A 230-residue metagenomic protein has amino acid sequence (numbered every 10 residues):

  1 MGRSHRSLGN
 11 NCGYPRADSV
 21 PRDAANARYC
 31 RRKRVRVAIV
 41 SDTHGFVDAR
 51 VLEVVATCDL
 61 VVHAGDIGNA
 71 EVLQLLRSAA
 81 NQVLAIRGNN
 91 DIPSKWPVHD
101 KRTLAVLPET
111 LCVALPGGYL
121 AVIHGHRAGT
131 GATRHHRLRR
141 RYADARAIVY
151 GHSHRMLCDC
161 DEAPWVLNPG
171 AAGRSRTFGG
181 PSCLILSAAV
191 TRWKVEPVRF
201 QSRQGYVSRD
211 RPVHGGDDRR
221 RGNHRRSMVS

Functional and structural regions predicted by a protein language model:
G2-R6, C12, V20-P21, A27-R28: Short, low-complexity intrinsically disordered segments enriched in A/P/G/S/L with frequent Arg, especially at protein
D23-L115: Core catalytic region of metal-dependent phosphoesterases/phosphodiesterases, especially metallo-beta-lactamase-like
Y29-R34, E109-P116, L167-S230: Binuclear metal-dependent phosphoesterase catalytic core
R36-D42, Y119-H126, W165-G170, P197: Active-site-proximal beta-strand elements of phosphoester/diester hydrolases
D42, D66, G88, H124 (+2 more regions): Active-site glycine-centered loops adjacent to acidic/histidine catalytic or metal-binding residues that shape
G45, N69, R127, R155 (+1 more regions): Short active-site segment of divalent metal-dependent hydrolases/proteases that encodes the spacing between
L84, T130-V198, G205: Conserved beta-sheet core of the metallophosphoesterase superfamily
I92, W96-D144, R174-F178: Active-site-proximal segments of metal-dependent phosphoesterases and phosphodiesterases across multiple
